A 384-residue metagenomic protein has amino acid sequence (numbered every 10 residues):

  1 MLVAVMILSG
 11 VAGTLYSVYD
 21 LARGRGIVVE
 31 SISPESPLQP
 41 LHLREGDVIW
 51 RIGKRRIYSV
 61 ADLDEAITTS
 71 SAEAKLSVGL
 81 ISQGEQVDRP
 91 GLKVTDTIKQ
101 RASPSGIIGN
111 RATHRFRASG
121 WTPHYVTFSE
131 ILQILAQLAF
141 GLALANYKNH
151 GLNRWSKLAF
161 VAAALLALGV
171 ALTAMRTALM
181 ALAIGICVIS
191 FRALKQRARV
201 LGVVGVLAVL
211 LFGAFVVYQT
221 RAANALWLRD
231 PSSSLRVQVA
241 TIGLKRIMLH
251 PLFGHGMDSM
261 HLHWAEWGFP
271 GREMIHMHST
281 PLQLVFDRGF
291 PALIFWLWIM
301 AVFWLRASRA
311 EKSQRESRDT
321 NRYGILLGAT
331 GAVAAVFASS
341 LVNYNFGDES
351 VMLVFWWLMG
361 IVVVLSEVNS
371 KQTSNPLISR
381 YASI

Functional and structural regions predicted by a protein language model:
M1-G24, S33, R56, K75 (+9 more regions): Alpha-helical transmembrane segments of multi-pass inner-membrane proteins
L8-A22, L172-T173, S190-P231, T241-L249 (+1 more regions): A membrane-periplasm/extracellular boundary helix in multi-pass inner-membrane enzymes that assemble envelope glycans
Y19-E45: PDZ/PDZ-like groove recognition
Q39-A61: Conserved PDZ fold ligand-binding element
S103, T113, R221, L226-T241 (+4 more regions): Long extracytoplasmic/lumenal interhelical loops at the membrane interface of multi-pass membrane proteins
T122, T173-A178, I275-S279, V342-V354: Membrane-interface catalytic loops of GT-C/OST-like multi-pass glycosylation enzymes that act
N149, S156, E316-Y323, Y344 (+1 more regions): A juxtamembrane structural motif centered on a specific transmembrane helix
V285-R288, N321-V364: Membrane helix-loop boundary segments at the extracytoplasmic
